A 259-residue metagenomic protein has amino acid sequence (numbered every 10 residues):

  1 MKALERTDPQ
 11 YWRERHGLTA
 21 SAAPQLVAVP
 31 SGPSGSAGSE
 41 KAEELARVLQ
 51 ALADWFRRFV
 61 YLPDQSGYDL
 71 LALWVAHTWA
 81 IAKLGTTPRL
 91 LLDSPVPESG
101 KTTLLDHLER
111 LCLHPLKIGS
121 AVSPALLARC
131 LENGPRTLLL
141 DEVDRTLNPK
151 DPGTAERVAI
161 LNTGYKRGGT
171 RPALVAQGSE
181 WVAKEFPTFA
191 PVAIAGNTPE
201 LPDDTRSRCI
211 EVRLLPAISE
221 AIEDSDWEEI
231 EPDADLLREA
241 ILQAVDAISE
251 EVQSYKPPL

Functional and structural regions predicted by a protein language model:
M1-A23: Modules that initiate DNA replication and primer synthesis
S21-L259: Phosphate-handling catalytic cores of nucleic-acid transaction enzymes
